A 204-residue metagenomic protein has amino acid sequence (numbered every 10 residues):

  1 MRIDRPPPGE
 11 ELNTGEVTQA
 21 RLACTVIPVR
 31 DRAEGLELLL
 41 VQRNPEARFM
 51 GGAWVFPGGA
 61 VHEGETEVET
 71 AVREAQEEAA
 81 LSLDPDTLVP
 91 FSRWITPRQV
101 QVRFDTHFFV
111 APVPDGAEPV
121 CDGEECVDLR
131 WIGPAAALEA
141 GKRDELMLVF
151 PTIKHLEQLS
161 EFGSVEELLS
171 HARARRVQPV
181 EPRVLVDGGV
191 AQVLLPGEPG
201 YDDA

Functional and structural regions predicted by a protein language model:
M1-C126, R130-A204: N-terminal leader/linker segments that precede catalytic domains of diphosphate-processing enzymes
